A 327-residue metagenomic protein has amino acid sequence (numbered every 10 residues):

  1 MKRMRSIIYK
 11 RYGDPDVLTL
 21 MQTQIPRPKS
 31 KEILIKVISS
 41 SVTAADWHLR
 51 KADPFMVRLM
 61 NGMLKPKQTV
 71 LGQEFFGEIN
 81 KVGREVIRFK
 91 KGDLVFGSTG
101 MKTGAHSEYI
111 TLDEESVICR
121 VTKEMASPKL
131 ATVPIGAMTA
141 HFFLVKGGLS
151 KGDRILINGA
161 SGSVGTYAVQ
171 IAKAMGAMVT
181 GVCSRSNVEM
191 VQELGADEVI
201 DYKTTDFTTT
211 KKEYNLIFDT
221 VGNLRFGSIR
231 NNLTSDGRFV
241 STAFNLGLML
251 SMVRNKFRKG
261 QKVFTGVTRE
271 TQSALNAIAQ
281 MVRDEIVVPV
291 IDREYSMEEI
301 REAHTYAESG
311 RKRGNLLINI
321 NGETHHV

Functional and structural regions predicted by a protein language model:
K2-K29, K36-V82, I87-V327: Terminal helix/beta-alpha structural elements that buttress the NAD(P)+-binding lobe
